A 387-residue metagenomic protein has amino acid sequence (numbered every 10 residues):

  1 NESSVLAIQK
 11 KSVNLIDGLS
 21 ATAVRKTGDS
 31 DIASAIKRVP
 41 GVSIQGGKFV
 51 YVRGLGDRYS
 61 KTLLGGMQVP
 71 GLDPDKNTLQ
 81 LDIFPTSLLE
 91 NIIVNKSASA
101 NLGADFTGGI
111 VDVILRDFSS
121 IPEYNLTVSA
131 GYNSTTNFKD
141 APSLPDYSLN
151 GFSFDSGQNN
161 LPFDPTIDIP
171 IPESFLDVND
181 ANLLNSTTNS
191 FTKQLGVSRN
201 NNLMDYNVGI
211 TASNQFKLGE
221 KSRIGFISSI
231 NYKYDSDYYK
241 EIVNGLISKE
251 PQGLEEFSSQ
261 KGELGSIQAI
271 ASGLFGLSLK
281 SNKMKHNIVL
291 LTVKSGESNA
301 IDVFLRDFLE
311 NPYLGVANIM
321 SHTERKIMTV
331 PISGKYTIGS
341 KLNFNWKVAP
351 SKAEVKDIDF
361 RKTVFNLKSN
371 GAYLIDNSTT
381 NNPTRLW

Functional and structural regions predicted by a protein language model:
N1-V24, D57-K61, M67, L72: N-terminal periplasmic "start-of-domain" segments of outer-membrane beta-barrel proteins
V13, A33-Q68, N91, G109-I114: Extracytoplasmic beta-strand/coil segments of soluble accessory domains associated with Gram-negative outer-membrane
I32-A35, V50-Y51, L79-I83, I93-V94 (+1 more regions): N-terminal periplasmic accessory domains that precede and gate Gram-negative outer-membrane beta-barrel machines
R38-P40, M67-K96, R116, P142: Short acidic/polar hinge/loop motifs at secondary-structure boundaries that mediate gating or recognition
A100-M204, S222-G225, Y234-S236: N-terminal, post-signal-peptide soluble/periplasmic segments of Gram-negative outer-membrane pore/transport systems
Y124-S134, F226-Y234, I288-K294, W346-K352: Transmembrane beta-barrel strands of outer-membrane/channel proteins
P172-D302, R325-I332, I338-G339: Transmembrane beta-barrel wall of Gram-negative outer-membrane proteins
S298-W387: Replace "related TpsB outer-membrane translocases also match" with "some related outer-membrane beta-barrels such as
